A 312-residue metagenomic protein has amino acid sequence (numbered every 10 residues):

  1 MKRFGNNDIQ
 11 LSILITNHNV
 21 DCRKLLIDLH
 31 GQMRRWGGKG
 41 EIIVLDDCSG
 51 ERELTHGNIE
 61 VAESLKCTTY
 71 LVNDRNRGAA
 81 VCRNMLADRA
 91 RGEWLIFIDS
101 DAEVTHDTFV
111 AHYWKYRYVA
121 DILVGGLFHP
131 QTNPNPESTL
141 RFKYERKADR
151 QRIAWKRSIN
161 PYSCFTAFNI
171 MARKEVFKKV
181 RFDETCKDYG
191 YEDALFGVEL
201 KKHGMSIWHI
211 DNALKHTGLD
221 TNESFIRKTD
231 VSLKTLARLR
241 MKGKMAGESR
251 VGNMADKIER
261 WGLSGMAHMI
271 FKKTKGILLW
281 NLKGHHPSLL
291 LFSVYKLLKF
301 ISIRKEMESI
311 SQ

Functional and structural regions predicted by a protein language model:
M1-G31: N-proximal low-complexity "stem/linker" segments adjacent to membrane-targeting elements
L29-V72: Acidic donor-binding segment of Leloir-type glycosyltransferases
N73-A90: Glycine-rich, basic loop-to-helix element that forms the pyrophosphate-binding segment of sugar-nucleotide handling
L95: Short aromatic/hydrophobic "clamp" motif used to bind/position activated sugar donors
D107-T139: Conserved donor NDP-sugar-binding/catalytic core segment of glycosyltransferases
F142-Y162: Short, flexible, basic/aromatic active-site loop/helix in glycosyltransferases
D188-F196: Acidic donor-binding loop at a coil-to-helix junction in glycosyltransferase catalytic cores that engages
V231, E248-Q312: Non-catalytic, C-terminal membrane-associated alpha-helical segments of glycosyltransferases
